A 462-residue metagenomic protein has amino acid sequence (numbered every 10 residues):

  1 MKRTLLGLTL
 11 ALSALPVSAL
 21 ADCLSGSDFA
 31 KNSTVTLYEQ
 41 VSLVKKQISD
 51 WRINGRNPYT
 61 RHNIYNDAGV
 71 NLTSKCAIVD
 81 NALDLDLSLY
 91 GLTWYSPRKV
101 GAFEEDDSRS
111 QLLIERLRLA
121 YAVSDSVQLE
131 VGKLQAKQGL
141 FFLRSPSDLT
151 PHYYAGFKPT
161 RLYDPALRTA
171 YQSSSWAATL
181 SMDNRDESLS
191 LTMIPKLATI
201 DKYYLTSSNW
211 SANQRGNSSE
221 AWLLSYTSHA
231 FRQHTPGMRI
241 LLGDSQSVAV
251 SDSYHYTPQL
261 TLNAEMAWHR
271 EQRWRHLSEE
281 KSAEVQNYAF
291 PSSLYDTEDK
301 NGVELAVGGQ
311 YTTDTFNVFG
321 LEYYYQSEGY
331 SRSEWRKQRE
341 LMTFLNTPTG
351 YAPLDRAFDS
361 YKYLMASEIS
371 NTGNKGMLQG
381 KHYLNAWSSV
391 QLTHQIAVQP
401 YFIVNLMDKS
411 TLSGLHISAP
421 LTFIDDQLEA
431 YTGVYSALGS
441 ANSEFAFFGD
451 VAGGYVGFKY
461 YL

Functional and structural regions predicted by a protein language model:
A30-N32, K75-N81, S124-S126, A136 (+8 more regions): Outer-membrane beta-barrel channels and translocator barrels
K31-V41, N81-L87, L129-V131, L189-L191 (+8 more regions): Transmembrane beta-strands of outer-membrane beta-barrel proteins
V41-Q47, I78-D80, L89-Y95, Q135-K137 (+11 more regions): Transmembrane beta-strands of outer-membrane beta-barrel pores
S42-G55, G132-L134, Q138-F141, S145 (+2 more regions): Outer-membrane beta-barrel translocator/channel fold
T60-A68, S110-E115, Q172-W176, D183 (+7 more regions): Residues that define the transmembrane beta-barrel architecture of outer-membrane proteins
A68-C76, R116-Y121, V131, A178-M182 (+8 more regions): Residues on the lipid-exposed face of transmembrane beta-strands in outer-membrane beta-barrel proteins
K75-A198, S436-G439: Outer membrane beta-barrel
D86-L92, E115, V131, L191-P195 (+6 more regions): Transmembrane beta-strand segments that form the barrel wall of outer-membrane beta-barrel proteins
